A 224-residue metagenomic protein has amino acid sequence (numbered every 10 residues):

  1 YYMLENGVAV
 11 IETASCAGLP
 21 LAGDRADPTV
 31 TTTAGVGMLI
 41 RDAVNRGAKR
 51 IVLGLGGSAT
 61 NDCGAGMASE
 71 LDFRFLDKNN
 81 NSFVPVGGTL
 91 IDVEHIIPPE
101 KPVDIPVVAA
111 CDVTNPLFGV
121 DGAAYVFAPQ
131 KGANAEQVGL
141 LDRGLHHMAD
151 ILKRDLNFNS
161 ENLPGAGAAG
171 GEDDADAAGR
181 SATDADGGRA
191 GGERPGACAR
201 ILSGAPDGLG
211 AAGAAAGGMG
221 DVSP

Functional and structural regions predicted by a protein language model:
Y1-L55, A59-P224: N-terminal loops that bind phosphate or other acidic moieties and the adjacent beta-alpha structural core
